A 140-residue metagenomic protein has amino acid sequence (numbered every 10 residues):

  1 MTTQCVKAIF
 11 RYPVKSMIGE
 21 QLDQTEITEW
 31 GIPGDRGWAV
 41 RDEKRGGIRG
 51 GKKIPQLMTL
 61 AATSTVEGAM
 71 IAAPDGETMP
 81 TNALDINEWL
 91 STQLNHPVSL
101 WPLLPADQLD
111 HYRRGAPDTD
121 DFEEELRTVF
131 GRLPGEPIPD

Functional and structural regions predicted by a protein language model:
M1-D140: Electropositive, beta-rich accessory/interaction domains or terminal extensions that provide binding surfaces
